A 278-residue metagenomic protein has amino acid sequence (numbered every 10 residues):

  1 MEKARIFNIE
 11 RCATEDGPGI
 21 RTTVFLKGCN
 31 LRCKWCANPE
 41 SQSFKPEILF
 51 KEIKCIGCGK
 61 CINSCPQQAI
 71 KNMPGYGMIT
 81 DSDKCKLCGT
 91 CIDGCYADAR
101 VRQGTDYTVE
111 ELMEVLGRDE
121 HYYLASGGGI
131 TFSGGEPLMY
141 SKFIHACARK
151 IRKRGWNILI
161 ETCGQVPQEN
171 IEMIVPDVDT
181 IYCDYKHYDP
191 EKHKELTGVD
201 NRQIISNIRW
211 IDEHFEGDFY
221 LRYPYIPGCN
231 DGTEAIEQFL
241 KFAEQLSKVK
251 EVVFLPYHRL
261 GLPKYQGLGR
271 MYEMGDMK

Functional and structural regions predicted by a protein language model:
E2-R5: Extreme N-terminal starter segment of soluble prokaryotic enzymes
F7-K60, M78-L87: N-terminal pre-triad scaffold of radical SAM enzymes
I9, K27, P39, S82 (+5 more regions): Fold-independent oxyanion-binding glycine-rich loops and adjacent beta-strand/coil segments at enzyme active sites
C33, C55, C61, C65 (+7 more regions): Hydrophobic packing within well-folded, soluble alpha/beta domains
K34-S41, K60-T80, T90-T105: Iron-sulfur cluster-binding cysteine motifs and their immediate structural context in ferredoxin-like electron-transfer
F50-I56, G104-D119: Extended, non-globular alpha-helical segments
E110-G267: Conserved AdoMet/S-adenosylmethionine-binding subsite of the radical SAM
Q266-G275: Short glycine/proline- and charge-enriched loop/turn segments that cap or connect secondary-structure elements
